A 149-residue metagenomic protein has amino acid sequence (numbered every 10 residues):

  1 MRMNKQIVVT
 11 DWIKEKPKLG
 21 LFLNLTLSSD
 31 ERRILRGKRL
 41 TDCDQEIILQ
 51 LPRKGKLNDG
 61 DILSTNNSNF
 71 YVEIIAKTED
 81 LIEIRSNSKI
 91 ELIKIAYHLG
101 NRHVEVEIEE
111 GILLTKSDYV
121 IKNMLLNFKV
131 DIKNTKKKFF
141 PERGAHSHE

Functional and structural regions predicted by a protein language model:
M1-K54: Intrinsically disordered, low-complexity, positively charged segments
M1-L19, L114-E149: Helix-rich terminal scaffold detector
N69-A76, F140-E142: Short, Lys/Arg- and Gly-enriched loop/turn segments at beta-strand edges
V72-S86: Short glycine-/aliphatic-rich beta-strand segments at the starts of folded cytosolic domains
I90-K94, H98-I132: Conserved, well-structured core segments that form or line functional sites
